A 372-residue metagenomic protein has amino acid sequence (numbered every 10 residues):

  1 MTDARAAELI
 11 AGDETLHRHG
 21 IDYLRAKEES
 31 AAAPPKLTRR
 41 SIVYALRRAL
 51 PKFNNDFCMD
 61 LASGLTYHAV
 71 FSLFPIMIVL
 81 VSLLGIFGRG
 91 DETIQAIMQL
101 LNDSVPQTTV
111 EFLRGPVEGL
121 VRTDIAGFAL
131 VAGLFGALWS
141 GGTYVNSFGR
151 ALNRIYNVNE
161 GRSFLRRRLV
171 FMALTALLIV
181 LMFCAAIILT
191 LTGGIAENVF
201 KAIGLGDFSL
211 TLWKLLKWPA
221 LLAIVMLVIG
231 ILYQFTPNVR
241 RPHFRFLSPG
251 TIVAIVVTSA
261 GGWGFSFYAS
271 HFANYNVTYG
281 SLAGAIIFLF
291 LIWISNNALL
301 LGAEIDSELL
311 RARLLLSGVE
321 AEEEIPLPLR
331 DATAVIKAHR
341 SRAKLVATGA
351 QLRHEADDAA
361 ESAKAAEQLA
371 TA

Functional and structural regions predicted by a protein language model:
M1-A372: Membrane-embedded alpha-helices and immediately adjacent juxtamembrane helical segments in alpha-helical membrane
